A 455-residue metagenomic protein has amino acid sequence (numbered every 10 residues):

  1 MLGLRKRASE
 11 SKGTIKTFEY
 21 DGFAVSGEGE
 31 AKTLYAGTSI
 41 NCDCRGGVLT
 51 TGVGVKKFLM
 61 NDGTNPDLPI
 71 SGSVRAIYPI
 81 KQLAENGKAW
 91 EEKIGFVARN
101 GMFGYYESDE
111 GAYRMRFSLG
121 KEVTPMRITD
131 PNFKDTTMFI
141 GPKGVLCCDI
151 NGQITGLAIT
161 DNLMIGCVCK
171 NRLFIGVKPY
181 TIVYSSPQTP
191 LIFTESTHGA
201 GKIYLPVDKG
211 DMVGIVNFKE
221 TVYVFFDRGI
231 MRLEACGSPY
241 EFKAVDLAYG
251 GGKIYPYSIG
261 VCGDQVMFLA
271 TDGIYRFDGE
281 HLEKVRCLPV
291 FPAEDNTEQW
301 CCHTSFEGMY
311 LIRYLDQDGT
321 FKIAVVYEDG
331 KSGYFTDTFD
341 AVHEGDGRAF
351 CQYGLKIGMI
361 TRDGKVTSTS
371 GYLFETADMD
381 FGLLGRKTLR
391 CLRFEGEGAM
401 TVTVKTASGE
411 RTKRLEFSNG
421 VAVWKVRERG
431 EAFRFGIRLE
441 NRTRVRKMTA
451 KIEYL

Functional and structural regions predicted by a protein language model:
M1-M102, E107-E110, R116-N132, G250-I254 (+3 more regions): Beta-sheet repeat architectures centered on beta-propellers
S73, M115-E122, Q153-C301: Beta-propeller and closely related beta-pinwheel folds
I94-F96, T137-F139, V222, V266: Hydrophobic beta-strand segments that make up the repeating blades of beta-propeller and related beta-repeat
R99, P142, I150-N151, K178 (+4 more regions): Short strand-coil-strand connectors
G101-S108, V145-D149, Y180-S196, R232-L233 (+2 more regions): Short beta-strand segments and strand-loop junctions that repeat across beta-rich extracellular domains
P125-N132, T137-F139, M164-C167, G214-I215: Short, charge-rich binding segments
D130-G156: Hydrophobic or amphipathic alpha-helical targeting/insertion segments
G141, D149, A235, A244 (+2 more regions): Bulky hydrophobic/aromatic packing residues
